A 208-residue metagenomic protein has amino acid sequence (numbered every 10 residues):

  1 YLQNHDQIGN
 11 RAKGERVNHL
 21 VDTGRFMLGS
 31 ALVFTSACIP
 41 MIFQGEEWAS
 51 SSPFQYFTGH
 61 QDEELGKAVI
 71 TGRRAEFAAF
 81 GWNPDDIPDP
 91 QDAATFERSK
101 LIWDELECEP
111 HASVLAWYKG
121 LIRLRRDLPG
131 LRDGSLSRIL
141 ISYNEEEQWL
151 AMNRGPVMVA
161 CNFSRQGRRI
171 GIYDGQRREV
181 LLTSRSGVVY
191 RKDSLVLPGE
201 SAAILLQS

Functional and structural regions predicted by a protein language model:
Y1-R169, G175: Loop/helix patches that line or flank the sugar-binding groove of alpha-linked glycan CAZymes
Q3, R185, P198: Short, ordered coil/turn segments that flank beta-strands lining enzyme active or ligand-binding pockets
P156, R185, Q207-S208: Short, flexible beta-strand-to-coil junctions
Y173-R185: Solvent-exposed beta-hairpin/edge-strand motifs
G187-V189: Short beta-strand and strand-turn-strand segments in soluble, beta-rich domains
R191-S208: C-terminal beta-strand-rich structural cap/linker in extracellular carbohydrate-active enzymes
